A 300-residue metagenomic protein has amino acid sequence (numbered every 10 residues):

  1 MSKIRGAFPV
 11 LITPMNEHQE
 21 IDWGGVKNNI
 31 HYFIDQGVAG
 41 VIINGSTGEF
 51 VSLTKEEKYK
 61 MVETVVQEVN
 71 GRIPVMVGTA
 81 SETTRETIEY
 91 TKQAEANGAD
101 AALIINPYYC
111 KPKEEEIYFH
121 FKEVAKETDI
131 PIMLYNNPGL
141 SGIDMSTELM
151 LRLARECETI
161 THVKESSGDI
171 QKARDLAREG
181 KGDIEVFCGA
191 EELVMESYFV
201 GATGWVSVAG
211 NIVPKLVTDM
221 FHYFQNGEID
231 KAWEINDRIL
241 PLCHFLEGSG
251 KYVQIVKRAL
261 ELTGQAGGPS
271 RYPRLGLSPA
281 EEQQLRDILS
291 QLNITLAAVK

Functional and structural regions predicted by a protein language model:
S2-P9, P14-G142, R152, L260: Active-site beta->alpha loop and helix N-cap motifs at the rims of alpha/beta catalytic domains
K3-I12, Q36-V38, F199-A202, A209-K300: C-terminal alpha-helical cap/extension of soluble enzyme domains
W23, K27-I30, T147, E282-L289: Short, amphipathic alpha-helical "lid/cap" segments that border enzyme active or binding sites
V26, K58, V62, T87 (+7 more regions): A general structural signal for well-ordered alpha-helical segments in protein cores
I30, F121, C157, N236-I239 (+1 more regions): Short amphipathic alpha-helical/adjacent loop interface patches that line ligand and macromolecule-binding sites
R72-I73, P131, I160, D183 (+1 more regions): Secondary-structure boundary/capping positions in well-ordered alpha/beta enzyme cores
K126-E127, L140-E247: Catalytic alpha/beta core domains of metabolic enzymes, predominantly
N136-N137, T159, R271: Glycine-rich phosphate-binding "P-loop"
